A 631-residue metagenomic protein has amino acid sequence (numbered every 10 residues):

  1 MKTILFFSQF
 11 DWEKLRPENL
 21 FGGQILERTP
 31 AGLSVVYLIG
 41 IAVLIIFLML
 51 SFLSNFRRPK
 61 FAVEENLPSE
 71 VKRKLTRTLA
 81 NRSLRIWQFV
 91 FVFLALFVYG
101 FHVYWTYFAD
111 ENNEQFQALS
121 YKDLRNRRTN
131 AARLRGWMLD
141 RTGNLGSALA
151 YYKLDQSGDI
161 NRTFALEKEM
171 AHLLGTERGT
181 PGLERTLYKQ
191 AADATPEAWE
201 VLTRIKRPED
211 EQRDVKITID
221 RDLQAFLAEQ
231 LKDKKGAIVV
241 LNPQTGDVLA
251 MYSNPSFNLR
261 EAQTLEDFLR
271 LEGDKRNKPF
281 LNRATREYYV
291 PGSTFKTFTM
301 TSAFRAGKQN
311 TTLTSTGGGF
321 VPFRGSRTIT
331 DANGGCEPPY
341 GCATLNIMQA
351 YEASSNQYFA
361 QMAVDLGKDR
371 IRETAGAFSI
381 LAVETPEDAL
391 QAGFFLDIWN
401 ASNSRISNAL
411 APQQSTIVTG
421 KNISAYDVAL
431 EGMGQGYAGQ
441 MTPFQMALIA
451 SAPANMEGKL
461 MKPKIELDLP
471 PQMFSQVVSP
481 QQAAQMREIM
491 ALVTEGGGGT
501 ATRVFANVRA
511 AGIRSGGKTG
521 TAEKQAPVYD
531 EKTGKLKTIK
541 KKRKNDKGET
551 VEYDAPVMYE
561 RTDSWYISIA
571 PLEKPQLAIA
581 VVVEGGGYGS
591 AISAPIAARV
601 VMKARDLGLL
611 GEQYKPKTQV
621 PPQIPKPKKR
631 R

Functional and structural regions predicted by a protein language model:
M1-F268, K278-P279, Y288-V290, K308-T311 (+4 more regions): Periplasmic/cell-envelope proteins involved in peptidoglycan metabolism and beta-lactam response
A42, Q244-S293, F298-A580, G589 (+1 more regions): Beta-lactam-recognizing serine transpeptidase/beta-lactamase-like catalytic domain environment
